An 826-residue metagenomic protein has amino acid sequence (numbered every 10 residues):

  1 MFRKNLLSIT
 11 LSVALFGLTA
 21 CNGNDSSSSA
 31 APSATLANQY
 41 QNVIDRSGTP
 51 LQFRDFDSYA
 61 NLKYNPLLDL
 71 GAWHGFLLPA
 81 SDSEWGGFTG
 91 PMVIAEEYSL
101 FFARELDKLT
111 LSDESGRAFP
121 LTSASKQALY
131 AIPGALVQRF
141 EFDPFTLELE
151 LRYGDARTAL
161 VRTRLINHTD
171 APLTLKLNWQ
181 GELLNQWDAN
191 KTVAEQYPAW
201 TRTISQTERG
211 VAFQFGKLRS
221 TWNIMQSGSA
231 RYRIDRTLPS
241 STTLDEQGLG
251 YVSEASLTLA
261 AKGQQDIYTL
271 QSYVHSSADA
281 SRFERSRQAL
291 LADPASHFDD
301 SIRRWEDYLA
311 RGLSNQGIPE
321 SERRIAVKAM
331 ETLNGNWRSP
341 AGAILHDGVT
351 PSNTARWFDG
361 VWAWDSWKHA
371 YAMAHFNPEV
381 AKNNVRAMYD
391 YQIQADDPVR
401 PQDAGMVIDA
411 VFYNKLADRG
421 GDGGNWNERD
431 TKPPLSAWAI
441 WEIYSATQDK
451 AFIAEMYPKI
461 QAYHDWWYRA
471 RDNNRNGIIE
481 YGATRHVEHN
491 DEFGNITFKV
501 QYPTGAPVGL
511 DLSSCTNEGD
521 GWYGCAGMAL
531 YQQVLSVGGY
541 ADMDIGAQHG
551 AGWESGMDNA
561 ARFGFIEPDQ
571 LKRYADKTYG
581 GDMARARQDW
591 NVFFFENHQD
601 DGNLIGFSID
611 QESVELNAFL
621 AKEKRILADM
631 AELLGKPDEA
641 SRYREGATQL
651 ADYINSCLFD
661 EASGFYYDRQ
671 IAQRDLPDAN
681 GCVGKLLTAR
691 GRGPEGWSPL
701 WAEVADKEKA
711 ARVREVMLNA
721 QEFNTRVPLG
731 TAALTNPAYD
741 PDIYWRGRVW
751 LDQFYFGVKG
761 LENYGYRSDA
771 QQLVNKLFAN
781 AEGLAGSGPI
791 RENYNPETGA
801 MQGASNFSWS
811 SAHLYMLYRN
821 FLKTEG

Functional and structural regions predicted by a protein language model:
F2-S26: Gram-negative bacterial Sec-dependent N-terminal signal peptides
C21-S321, R356, W364, H375-F376 (+3 more regions): Terminal accessory carbohydrate-recognition/targeting modules of carbohydrate-active enzymes
T35-A103, F358, N425-K432, S436-A446 (+3 more regions): C-terminal capping/lid segments that line or modulate ligand- or cofactor-binding pockets
S123-I132, L313-R356, A395-Q402, D582 (+2 more regions): Conserved oxyanion/phosphate-binding beta-strand-loop segments in alpha/beta enzyme cores
A326-L333, I460, A640-N655, V774-L777: Short amphipathic alpha-helical coiled-coil/interface segments
G342-G348, V361, P378-K499, Y653-Q670 (+3 more regions): Helix-terminus loop motifs that line ligand-binding clefts
D359-N383, A387-Q392, E554, D558-Y574 (+6 more regions): Active-site core of glycosidic bond-cleaving carbohydrate-active enzymes
D465-I605, V614-E615, S663-P728: Extended ligand-binding clefts on enzyme/binding-domain cores
